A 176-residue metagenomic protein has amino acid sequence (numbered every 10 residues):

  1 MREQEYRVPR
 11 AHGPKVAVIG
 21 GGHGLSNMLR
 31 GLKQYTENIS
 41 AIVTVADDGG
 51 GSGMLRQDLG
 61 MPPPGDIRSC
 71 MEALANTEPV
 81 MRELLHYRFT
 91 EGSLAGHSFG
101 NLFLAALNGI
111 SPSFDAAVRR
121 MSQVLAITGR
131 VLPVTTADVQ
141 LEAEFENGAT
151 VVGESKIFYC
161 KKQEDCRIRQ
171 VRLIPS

Functional and structural regions predicted by a protein language model:
M1-V16, R30-K33, E37, A41 (+1 more regions): Non-transmembrane, aqueous-exposed alpha-helical and coiled segments at domain scale
E3, R169-S176: Glycine-rich oxoanion-binding loops at beta->alpha junctions
K15-G20, L104: Short glycine-rich or small-residue beta-strand-to-loop segments that form or flank ligand, phosphate, metal/Fe-S
A17, H23, S40, R120 (+1 more regions): Functionally constrained cores in energy, signaling, and assembly domains
G21, T44-D47: Cofactor-binding loop segments of dinucleotide-utilizing enzymes, especially the Rossmann-like FAD- and NAD(P)+-binding
G24-L29: Short glycine/serine/threonine-rich phosphate/pyrophosphate-binding segments that cradle anionic phosphate groups
A46-R172: Electropositive, gly/pro-rich neighborhoods at or near active sites that engage anionic ligands
